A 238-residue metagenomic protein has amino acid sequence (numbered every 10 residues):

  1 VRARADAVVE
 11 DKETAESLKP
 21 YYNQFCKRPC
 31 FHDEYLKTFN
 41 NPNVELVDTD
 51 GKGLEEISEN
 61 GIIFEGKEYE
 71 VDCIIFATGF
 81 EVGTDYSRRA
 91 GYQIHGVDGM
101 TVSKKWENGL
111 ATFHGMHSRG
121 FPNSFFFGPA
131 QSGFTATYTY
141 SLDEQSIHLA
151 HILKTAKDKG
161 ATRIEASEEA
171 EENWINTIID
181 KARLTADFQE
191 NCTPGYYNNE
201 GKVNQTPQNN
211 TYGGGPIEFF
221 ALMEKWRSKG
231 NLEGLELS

Functional and structural regions predicted by a protein language model:
V1-S238: N-terminal FAD-binding dinucleotide-binding subdomain shared by FAD-dependent oxidases/monooxygenases
